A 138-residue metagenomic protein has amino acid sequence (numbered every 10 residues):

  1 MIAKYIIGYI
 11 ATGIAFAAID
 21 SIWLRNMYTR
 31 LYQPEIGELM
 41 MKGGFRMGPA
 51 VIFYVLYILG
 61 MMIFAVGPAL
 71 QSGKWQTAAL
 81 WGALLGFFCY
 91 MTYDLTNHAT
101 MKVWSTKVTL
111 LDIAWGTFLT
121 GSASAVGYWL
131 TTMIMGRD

Functional and structural regions predicted by a protein language model:
M1-W115, L119-D138: Juxtamembrane/disordered regions of integral membrane proteins
